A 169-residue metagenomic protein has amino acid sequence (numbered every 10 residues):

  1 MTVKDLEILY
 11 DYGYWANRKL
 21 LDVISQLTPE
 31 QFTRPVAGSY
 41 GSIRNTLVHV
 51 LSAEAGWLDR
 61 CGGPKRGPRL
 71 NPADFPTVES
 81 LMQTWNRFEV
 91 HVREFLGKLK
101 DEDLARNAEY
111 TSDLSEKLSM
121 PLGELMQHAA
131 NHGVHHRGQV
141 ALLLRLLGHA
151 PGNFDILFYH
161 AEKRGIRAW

Functional and structural regions predicted by a protein language model:
E7-D22, Q26-N71, S112-W169: Short, contiguous alpha-helical
P64-L104: Helix-adjacent hinge/juxtasegments
D101-D113: Carboxylate-rich helix-loop segments that flank metal/cofactor sites and access channels in metalloenzymes
